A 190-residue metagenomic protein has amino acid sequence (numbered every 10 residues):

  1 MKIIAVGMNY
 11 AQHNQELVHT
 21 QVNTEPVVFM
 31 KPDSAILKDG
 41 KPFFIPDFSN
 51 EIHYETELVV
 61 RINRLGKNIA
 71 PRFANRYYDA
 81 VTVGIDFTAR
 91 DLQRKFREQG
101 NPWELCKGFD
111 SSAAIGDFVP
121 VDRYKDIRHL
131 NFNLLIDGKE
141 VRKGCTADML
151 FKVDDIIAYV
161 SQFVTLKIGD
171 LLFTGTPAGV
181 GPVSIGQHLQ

Functional and structural regions predicted by a protein language model:
M1-L171, G179-Q190: Catalytic-core "active-site belt" of small-molecule-metabolizing enzymes, emphasizing His/Asp/Glu-rich regions
